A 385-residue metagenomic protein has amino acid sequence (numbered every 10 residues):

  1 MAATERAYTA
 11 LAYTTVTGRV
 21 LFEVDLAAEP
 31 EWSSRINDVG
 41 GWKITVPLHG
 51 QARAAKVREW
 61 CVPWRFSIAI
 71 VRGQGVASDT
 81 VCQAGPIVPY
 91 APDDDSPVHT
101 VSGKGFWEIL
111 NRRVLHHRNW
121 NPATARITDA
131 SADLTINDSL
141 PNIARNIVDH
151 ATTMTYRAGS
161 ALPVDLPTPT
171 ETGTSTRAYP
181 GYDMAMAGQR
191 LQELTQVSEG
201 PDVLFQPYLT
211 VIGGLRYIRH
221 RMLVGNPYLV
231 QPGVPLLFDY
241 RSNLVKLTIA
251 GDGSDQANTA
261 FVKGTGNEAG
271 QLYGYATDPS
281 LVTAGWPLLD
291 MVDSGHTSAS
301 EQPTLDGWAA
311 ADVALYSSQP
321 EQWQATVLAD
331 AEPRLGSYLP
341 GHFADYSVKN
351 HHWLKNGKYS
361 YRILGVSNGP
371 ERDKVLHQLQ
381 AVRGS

Functional and structural regions predicted by a protein language model:
M1-G40, N119: N-terminal alpha-helical "arm" segments
A2-L11, V16, M222-G369: Acidic, small/polar-enriched beta strand-loop surface segments
W32-R53, P97-I109, L194, V262 (+3 more regions): Oligomerization/assembly interface segments of phage tail-like spikes and tubes
V57-Q74, L335-N350: Short coil-to-beta transition motif at edge beta-strands of beta-rich domains
C61-P167: Surface-exposed cap/loop segments at beta↔alpha junctions
P89-L110, L162-Q256: Short beta-strand-centered interaction patches in the first periplasmic/extracellular domains of large envelope
Y90-D95, G365-R372: Short, conserved beta-turn/loop elements at beta-strand boundaries and strand-helix junctions
I218-R219, G336-P340, R372-V382: Extended non-globular C-terminal regions
